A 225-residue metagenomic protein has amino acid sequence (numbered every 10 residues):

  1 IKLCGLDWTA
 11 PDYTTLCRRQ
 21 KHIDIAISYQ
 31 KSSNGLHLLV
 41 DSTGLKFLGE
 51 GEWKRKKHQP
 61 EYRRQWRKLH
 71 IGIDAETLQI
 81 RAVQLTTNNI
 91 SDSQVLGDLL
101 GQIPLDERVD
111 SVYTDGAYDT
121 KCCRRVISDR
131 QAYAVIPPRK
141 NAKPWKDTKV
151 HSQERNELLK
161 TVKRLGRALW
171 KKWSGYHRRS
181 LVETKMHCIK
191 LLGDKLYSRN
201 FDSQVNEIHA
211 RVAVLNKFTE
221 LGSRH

Functional and structural regions predicted by a protein language model:
I1-G5, L196-Y197: Short amphipathic alpha-helical interaction patches enriched in hydrophobic/aromatic residues with interspersed Lys/Arg
K2, W8-R139, P144-K146, V150 (+4 more regions): Polybasic low-complexity intrinsically disordered regions
I23, E154-L159, Q204-H209: Charged, low-complexity, helix-prone segments enriched in Lys/Glu/Asp/Gln
G35, Q153-L169: A polyampholytic, Gly/Pro-enriched intrinsically disordered region
G72, Q102-I103, T161-V162, K195 (+1 more regions): Low-complexity, intrinsically disordered/propeptide-like segments
G101-P104, R155, R164-G166, C188: A short alpha-helix capping/helix-coil boundary motif
P144-R155, L159, G175-H187: RNase H-like two-metal-ion nuclease catalytic core shared by retroviral integrases and related mobile-element nucleases
R164-H225: Basic, amphipathic alpha-helical segments enriched in Lys/Arg and hydrophobic/aromatic residues
